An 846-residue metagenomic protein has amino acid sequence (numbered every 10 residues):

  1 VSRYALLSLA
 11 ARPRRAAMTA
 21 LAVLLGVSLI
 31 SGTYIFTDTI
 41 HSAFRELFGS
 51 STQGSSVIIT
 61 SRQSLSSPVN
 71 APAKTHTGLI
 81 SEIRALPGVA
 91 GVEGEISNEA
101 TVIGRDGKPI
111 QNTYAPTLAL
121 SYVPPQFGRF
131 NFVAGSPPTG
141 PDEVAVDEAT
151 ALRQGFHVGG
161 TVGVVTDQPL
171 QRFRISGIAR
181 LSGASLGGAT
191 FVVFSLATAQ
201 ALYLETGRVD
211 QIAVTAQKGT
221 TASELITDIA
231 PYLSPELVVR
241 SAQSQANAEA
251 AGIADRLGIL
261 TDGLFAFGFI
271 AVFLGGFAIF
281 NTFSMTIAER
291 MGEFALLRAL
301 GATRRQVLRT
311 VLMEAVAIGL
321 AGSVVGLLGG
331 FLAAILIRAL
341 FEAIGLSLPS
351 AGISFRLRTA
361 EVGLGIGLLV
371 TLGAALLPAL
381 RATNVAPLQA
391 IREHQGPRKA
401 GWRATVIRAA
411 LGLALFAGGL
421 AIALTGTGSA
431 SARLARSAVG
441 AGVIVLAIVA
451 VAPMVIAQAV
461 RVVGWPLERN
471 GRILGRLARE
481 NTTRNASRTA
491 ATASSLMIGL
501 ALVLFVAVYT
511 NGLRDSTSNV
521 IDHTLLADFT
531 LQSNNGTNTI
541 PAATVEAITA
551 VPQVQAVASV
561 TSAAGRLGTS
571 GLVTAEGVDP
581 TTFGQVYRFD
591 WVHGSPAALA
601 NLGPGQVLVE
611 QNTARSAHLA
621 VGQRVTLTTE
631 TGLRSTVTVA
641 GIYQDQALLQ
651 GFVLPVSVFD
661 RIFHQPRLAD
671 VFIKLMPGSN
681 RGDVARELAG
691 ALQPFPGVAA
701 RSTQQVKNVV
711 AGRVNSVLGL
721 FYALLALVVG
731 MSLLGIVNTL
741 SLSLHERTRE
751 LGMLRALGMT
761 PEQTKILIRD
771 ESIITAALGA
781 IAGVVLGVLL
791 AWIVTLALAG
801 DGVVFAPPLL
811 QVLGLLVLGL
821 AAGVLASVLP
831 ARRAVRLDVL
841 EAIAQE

Functional and structural regions predicted by a protein language model:
L7-M18, A22, I259-D262, R358 (+4 more regions): Alpha-helical transmembrane segments, especially those used as permease/efflux helices and single-pass anchors
A10-R15, G268, G275-L320, V385-L388 (+2 more regions): Interfacial "coupling" helices/loops that link adjacent transmembrane helices in transporter permeases
A16, A20-A115, L152, G160 (+8 more regions): Hydrophobic, regular-secondary-structure patches
Y34, T75-G140, Q168-P169, S176-I178 (+5 more regions): The feature marks short, hydrophobic/small-residue-biased sequence motifs that occur predominantly
L47, P235-I270, A288, A435-G440 (+4 more regions): Peri-transmembrane interface segments
S51-T52, P137, L181-K218, T524-L525 (+4 more regions): Small-residue transmembrane helix packing/gating motifs
G88-V92, S136-F173, A201-Y203, E546-Q555 (+3 more regions): Short acidic/glycine-enriched loop/turn elements at secondary-structure junctions
F283, A317-S347, T359-N384, A414-G428 (+4 more regions): Small-residue-rich transmembrane alpha-helices
